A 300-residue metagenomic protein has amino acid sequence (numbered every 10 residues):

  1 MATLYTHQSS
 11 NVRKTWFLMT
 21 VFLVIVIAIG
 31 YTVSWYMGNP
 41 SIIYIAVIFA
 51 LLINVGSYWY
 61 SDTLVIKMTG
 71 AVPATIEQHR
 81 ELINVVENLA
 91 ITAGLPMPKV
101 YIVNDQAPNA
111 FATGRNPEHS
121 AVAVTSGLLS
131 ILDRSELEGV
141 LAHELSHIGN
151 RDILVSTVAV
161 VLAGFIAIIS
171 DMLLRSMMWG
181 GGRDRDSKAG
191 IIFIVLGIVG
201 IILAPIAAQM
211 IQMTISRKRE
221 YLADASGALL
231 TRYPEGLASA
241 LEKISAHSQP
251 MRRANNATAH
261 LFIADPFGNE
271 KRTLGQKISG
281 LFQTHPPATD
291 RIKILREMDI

Functional and structural regions predicted by a protein language model:
M1-L23, Y36, I42-Y44, F49-F193 (+1 more regions): Polar-ligand-bearing catalytic/cofactor-coordination segments of membrane-embedded or membrane-tethered inner-membrane
V24-S34: Membrane-embedded alpha-helical segments in integral membrane proteins
V160, I198-I202: Hydrophobic alpha-helical transmembrane segments of integral membrane proteins, especially lipid-exposed positions
